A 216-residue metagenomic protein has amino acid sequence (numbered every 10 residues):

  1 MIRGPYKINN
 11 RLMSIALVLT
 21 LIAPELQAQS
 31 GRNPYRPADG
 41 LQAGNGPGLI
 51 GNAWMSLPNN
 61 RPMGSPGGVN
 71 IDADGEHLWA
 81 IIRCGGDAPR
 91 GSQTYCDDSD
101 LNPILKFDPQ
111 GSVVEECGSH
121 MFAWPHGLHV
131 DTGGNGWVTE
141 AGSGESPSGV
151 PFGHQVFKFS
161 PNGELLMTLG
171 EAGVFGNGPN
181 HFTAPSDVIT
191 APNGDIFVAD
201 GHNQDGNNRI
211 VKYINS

Functional and structural regions predicted by a protein language model:
M1-N9: N-terminal secretory signal peptides that target proteins for export/translocation
I8, L26-S30: Intrinsic disorder/low-complexity segments enriched in polar/small residues
N10-L12, I210: Hydrophobic alpha-helical segments, especially transmembrane helices and their immediate juxtamembrane helical caps
M13-P24: Bacterial N-terminal signal peptides
Q29-S216: Sequence-structural signature of mature extracellular/luminal beta-sheet repeat domains, prominently beta-propellers
